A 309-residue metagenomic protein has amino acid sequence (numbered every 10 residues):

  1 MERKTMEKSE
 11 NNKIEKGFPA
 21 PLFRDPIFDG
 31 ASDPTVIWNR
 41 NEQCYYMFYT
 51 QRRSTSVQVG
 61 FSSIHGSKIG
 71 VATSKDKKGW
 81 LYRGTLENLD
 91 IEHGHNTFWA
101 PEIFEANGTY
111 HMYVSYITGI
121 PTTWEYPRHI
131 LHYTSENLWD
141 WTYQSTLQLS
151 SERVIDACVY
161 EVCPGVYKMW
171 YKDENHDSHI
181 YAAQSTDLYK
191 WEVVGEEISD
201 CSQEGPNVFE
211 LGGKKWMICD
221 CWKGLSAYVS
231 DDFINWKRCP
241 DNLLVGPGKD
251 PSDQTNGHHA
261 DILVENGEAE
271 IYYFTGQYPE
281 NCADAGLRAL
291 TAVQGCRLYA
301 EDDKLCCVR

Functional and structural regions predicted by a protein language model:
M1-R309: Carbohydrate-active catalytic/glycan-binding domains of CAZyme proteins, especially the secreted or lumenal ectodomains
